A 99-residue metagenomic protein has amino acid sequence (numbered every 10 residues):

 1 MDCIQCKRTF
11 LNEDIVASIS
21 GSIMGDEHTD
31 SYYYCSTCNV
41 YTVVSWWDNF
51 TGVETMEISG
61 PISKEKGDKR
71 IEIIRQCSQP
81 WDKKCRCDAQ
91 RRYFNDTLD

Functional and structural regions predicted by a protein language model:
M1-H28, Y32, V44-F50, S59-D68: Short recognition patches in nucleic-acid-associated and regulatory proteins
D2, S31-Y34, I73, W81-K83: Secretory pathway export signals and precursors
K7, S36-N39: Cys/His-coordinated zinc-binding microdomains
D30-Y32, N39, R91: Intrinsically disordered, low-complexity segments enriched in small/polar residues
W47-D99: Short, intrinsically disordered terminal segments enriched in charged and Pro/Gly residues
